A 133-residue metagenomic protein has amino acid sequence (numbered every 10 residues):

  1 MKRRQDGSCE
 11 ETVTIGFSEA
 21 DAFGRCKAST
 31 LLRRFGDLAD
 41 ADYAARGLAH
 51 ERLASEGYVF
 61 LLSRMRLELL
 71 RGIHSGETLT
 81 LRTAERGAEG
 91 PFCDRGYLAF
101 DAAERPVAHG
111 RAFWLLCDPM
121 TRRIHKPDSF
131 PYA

Functional and structural regions predicted by a protein language model:
M1-L62, H109-R111, L116-A133: Hot-dog-fold acyl-thioester-processing enzymes
D6-E10, R66-A133: HotDog/MaoC-like acyl-thioester-processing domains
